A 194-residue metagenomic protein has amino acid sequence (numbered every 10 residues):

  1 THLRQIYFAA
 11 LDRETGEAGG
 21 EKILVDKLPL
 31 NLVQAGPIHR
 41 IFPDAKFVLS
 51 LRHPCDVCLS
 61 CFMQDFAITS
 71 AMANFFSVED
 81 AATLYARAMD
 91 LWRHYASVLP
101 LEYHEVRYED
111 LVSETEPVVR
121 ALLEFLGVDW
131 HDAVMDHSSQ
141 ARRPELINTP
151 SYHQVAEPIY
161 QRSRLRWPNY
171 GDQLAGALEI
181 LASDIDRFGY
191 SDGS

Functional and structural regions predicted by a protein language model:
T1-F42, S50: Phosphate-binding active sites in nucleotide-utilizing proteins
H2-K22, C61-E105, S113-S194: PAPS-dependent sulfotransferases, especially Golgi type II membrane carbohydrate sulfotransferases
N31, C55-D56, L111-S113: Short, catalytically relevant binding-site loops at active-site mouths
V33-G36, L59, E116: Short N-terminal helix/helix-N-cap motif within the alpha/beta-hydrolase-1
I38-F62: Conserved phosphate-donor/acceptor-positioning beta-strand/loop module used by diverse small-molecule
